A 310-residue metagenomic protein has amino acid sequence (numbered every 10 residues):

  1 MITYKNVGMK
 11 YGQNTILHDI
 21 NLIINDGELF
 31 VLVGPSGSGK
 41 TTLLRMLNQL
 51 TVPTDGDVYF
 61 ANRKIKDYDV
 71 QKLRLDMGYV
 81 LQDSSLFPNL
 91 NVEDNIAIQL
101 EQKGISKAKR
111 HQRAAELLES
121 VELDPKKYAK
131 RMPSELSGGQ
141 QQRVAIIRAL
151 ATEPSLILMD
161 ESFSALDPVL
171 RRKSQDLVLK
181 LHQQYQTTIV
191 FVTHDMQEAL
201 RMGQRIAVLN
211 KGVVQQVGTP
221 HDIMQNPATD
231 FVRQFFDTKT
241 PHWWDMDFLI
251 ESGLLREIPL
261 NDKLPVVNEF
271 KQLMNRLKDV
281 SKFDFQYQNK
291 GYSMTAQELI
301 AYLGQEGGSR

Functional and structural regions predicted by a protein language model:
N48: Helix-to-loop junction immediately C-terminal to a conserved catalytic motif
G56-K64, L73: Conserved ABC transporter NBD signature motif
A108-K127: Conserved ABC ATPase "signature" region
R131-L136, Q140: Conserved ABC ATPase signature
E153: Conserved catalytic motifs of ABC-family nucleotide-binding domains
K211-G212: Conserved ABC ATPase "signature" C-loop
V217-G218, N226: ABC ATPase "signature
